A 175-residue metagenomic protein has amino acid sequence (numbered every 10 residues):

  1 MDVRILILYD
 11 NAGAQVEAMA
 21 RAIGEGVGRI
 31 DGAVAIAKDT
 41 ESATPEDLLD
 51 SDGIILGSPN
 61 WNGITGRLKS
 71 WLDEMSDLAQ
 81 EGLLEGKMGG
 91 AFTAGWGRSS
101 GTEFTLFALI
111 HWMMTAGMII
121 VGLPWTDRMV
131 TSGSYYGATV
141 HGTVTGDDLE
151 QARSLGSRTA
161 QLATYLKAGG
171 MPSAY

Functional and structural regions predicted by a protein language model:
M1-R4, I36-A37, G170-Y175: Basic/polar N-terminal segments that are highly enriched at the extreme N-terminus, encompassing both cleavable
D2-I30: N-terminal beta1-alpha1 ligand-phosphate binding loop
A12, I64, T102, H141-D148: Residue-level preference for long, well-ordered alpha-helices that form the structural scaffold of enzyme catalytic
G26-A33, A79-L83: Short helix-capping segments at alpha-helix termini
G32-A43: A short beta-strand-loop structural module common to alpha/beta enzyme folds
E41-W125: Helix-loop-strand module that forms the ligand-binding subsite of alpha/beta enzymes
G122-Y175: Glycine-rich phosphate/pyrophosphate-binding loop and the adjoining helix
